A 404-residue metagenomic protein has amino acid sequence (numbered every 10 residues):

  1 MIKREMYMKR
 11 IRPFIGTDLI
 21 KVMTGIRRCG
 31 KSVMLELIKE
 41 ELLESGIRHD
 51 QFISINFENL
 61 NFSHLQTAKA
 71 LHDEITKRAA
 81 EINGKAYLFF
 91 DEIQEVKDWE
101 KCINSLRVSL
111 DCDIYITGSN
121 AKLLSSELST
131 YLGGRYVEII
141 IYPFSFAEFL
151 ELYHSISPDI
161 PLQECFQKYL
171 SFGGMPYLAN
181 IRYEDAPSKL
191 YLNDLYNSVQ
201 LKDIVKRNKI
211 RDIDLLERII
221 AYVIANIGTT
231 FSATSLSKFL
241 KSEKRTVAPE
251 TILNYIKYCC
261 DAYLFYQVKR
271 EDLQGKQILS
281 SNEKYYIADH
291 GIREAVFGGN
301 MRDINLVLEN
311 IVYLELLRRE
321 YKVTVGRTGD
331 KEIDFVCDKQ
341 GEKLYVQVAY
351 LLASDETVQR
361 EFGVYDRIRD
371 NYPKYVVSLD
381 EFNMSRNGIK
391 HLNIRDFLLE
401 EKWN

Functional and structural regions predicted by a protein language model:
I2-G16: Pre-Walker A adenine-sensing motif
M23: Hydrophobic anchor at the beta1->P-loop junction of P-loop NTPases
K31: Conserved lysine of the Walker
M34, I38: Hydrophobic positions on the alpha1 helix immediately C-terminal to the Walker A/P-loop
I55-N83: Short glycine-rich substrate-engagement loop in P-loop NTPases that contacts/grips substrate
A121, S126-T230, Y263: Interdomain motor-coupling "hinge/lid" segment immediately C-terminal to the ATP-binding subdomain of NTP-driven enzymes
Y183-K343: Accessory nucleic acid-recognition modules appended to NTPase machines
G326, Y350-R395: Catalytic cores of nucleic-acid endonucleases
